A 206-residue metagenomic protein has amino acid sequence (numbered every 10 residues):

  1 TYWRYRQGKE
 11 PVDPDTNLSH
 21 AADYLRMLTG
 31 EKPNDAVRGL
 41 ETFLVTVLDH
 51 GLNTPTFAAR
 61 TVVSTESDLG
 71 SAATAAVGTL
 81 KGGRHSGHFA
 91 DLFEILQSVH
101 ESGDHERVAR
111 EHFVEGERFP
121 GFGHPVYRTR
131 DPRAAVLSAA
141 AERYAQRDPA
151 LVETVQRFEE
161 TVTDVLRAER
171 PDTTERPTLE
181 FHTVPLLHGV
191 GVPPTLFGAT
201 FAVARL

Functional and structural regions predicted by a protein language model:
T1-L206: Non-transmembrane, aqueous-exposed alpha-helical and coiled segments at domain scale
